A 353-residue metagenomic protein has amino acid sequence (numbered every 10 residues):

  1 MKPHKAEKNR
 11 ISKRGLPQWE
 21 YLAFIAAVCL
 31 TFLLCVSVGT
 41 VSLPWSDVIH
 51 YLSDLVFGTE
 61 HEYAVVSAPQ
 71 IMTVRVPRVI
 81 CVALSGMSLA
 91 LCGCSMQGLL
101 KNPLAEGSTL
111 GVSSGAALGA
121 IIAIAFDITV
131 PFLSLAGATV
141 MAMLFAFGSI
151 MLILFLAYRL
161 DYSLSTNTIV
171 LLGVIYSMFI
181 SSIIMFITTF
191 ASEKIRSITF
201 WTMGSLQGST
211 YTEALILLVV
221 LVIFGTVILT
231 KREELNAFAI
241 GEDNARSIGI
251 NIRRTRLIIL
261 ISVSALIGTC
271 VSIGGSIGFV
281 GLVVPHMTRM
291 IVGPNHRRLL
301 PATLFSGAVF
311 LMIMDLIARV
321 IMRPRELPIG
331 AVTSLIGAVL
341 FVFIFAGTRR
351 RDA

Functional and structural regions predicted by a protein language model:
M1-A353: Alpha-helical transmembrane segments in inner-membrane proteins
